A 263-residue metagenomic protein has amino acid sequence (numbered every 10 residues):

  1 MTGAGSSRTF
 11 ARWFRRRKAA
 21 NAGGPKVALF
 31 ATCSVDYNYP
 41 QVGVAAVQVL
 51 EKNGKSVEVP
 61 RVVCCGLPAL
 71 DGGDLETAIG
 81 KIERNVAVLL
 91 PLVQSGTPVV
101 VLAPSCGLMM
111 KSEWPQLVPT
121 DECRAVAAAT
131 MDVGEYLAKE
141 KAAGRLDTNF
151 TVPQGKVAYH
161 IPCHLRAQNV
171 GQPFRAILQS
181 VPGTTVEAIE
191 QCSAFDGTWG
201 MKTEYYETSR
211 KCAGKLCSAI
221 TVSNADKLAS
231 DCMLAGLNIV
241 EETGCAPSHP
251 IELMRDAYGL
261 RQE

Functional and structural regions predicted by a protein language model:
M1-E263: Iron-sulfur cluster-binding electron-transfer modules in prokaryotic oxidoreductases
